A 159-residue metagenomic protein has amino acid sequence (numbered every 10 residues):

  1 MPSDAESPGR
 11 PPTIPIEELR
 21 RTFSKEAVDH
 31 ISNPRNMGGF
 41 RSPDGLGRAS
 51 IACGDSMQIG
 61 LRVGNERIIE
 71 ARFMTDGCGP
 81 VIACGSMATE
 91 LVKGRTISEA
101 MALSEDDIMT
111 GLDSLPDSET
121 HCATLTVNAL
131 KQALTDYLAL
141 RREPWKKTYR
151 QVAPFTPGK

Functional and structural regions predicted by a protein language model:
P2-R41, L46-R48, G64, I69 (+2 more regions): C-terminal binding/interaction regions
S50, S56-Q58, M74: Conserved mixed alpha/beta catalytic, RNA-binding, or beta-rich assembly cores of soluble enzyme, regulatory
D55-E66: Short beta-strand elements
V63, F73-T75: Hydrophobic residues in beta-strands and at strand termini
R67-R72, I82: Short small-residue beta-strand/loop micro-motif enriched in glycine and branched aliphatics
T75-C84, C122: Short, thiol/selenol-centered motifs that function as redox-active sites or metal-ligating centers
P80-R95: Alpha-helical support elements that line or immediately flank enzyme active sites and cofactor-binding pockets
